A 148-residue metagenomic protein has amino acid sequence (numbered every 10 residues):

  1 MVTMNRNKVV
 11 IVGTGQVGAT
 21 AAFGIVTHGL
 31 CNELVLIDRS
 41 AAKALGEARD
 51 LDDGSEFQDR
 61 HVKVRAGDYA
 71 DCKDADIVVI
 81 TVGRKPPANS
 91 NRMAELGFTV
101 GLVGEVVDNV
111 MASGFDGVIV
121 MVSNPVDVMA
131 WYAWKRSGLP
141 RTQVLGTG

Functional and structural regions predicted by a protein language model:
T14-G15: Glycine-rich Rossmann-fold phosphate-binding loop(s) that bind the pyrophosphate of adenine dinucleotide cofactors
G18-A19: N-terminal Rossmann-fold NAD(P) dinucleotide-binding loop
T27-E33, G138-R141: Conserved S-adenosyl-L-methionine
I37-D74: Conserved N-terminal Rossmann-fold NAD(P) cofactor-binding segment
D76-V79: N-terminal Rossmann-like NAD(P) cofactor-binding module of classical short-chain dehydrogenase/reductase
V82-R84: Conserved NAD(P)H cofactor-binding loop of Rossmann-fold oxidoreductase domains
R92-G148: Rossmann-like NAD(P)(H) cofactor-binding subdomain of soluble oxidoreductases
